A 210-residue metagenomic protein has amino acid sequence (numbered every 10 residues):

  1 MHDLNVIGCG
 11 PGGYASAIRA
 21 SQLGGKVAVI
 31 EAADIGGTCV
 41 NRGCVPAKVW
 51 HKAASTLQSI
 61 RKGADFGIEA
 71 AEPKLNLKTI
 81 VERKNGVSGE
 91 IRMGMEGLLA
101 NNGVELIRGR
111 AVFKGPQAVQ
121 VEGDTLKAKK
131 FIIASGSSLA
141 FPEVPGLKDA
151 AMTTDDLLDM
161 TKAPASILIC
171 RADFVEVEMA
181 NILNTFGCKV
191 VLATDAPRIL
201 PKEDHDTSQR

Functional and structural regions predicted by a protein language model:
H2, I18-G25, I30-A163, A196-L200 (+1 more regions): Glycine-rich flavin
D3-V29, E176-T185: N-terminal Rossmann-like FAD-binding beta1-loop-alpha1 element of flavoenzymes
I7, N85-G86, C170, K202: Residue-level marker of alpha-helix boundaries and capping positions
I7-G8, I30, I133, C170-R171: Conserved N-terminal Rossmann-fold NAD(P)-binding element of oxidoreductases
T161-E203: Rossmann-like NAD(P)H-binding beta-loop-alpha module
